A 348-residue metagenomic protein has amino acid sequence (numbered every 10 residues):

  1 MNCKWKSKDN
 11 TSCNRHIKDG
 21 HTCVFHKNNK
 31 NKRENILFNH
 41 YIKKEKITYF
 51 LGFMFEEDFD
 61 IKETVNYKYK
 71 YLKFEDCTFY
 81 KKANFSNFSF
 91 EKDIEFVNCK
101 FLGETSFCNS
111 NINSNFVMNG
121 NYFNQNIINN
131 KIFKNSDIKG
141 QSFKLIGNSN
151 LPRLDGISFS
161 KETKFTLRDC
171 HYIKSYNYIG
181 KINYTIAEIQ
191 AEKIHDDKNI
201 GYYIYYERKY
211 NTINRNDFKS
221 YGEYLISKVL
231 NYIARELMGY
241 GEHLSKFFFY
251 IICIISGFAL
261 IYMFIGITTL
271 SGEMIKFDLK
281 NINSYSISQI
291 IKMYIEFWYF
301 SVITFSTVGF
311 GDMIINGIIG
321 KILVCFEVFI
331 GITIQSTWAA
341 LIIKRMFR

Functional and structural regions predicted by a protein language model:
M1-K228: N-terminal leader/targeting and pre-domain segments
C23, S256-A259, L341: Helical transmembrane-bundle signal
K100, N111, K193, S245 (+3 more regions): Active-site-proximal structural scaffolding
Y206, L260-F264, F329-I332, R345: Generic, well-ordered alpha-helical scaffold segments in large soluble proteins
N216-Y232, S286-E296, G317: Coil-to-alpha-helix initiation sites in intrinsically disordered, low-complexity, charged segments
G222-I265: Transmembrane alpha-helical segments and their cytosolic interface motifs in multi-pass membrane proteins
I252-F297: Outer-pore turret/helix-boundary of cation channels
Y285-R348: Pore domain of cation channels
